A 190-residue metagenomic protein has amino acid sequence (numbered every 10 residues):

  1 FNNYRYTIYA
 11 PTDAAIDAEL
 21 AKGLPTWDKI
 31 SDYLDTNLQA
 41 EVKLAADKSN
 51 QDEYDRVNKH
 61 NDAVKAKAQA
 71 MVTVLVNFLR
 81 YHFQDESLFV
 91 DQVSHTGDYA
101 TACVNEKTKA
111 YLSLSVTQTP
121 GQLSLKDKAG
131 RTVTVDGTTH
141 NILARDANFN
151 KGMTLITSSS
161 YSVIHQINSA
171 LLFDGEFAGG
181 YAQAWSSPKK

Functional and structural regions predicted by a protein language model:
F1, A68-A70, L155-S158: A general structural signal for short secondary-structure junctions and capping/turn motifs
F1-N2, K22: Non-catalytic, alpha-helical, charged scaffold/linker segments that couple or flank catalytic or architectural cores
N2-R5, L44: Beta-strand-rich non-transmembrane domains
Y4-T7, L112, T119-G121, S160-V163: Envelope-exposed proteins and targeting segments
Y9-E19, H82, T154-E176: FKBP-type peptidyl-prolyl cis-trans isomerase
A14-S31: Short active-site loop/helix that positions an aromatic residue
D28-K151, A178, K189: Aromatic/histidine-rich interaction motifs
L171-K190: Short, low-complexity, Pro/Ser/Thr/Gly-rich segments in the mature regions of secreted, periplasmic
